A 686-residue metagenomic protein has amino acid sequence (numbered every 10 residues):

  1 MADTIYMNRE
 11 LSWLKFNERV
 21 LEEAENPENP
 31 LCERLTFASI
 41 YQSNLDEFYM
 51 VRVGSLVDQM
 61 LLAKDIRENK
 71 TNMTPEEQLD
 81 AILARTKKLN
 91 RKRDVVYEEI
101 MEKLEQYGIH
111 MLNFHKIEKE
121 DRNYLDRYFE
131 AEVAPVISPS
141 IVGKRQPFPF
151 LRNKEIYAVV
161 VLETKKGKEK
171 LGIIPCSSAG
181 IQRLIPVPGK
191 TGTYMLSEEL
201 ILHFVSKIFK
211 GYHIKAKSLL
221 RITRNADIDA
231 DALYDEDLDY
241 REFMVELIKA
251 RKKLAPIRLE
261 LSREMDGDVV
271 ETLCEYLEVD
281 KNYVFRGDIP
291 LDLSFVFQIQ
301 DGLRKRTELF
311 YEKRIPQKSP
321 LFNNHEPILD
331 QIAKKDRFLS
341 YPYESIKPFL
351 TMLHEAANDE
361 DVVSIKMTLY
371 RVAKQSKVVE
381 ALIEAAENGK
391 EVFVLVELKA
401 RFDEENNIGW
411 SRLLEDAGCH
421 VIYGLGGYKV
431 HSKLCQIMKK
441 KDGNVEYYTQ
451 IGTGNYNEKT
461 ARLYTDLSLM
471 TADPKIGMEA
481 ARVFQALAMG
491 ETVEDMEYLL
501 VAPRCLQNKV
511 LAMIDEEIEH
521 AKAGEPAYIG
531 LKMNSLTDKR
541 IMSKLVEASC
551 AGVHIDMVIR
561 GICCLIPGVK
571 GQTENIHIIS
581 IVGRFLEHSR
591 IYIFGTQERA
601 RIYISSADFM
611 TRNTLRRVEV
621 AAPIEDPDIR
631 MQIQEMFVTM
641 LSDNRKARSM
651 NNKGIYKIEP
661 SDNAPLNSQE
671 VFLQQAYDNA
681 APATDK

Functional and structural regions predicted by a protein language model:
M1-I529, E547, A551, C563-E587 (+1 more regions): N-terminal localization/anchoring segments of enzymes in phospholipid and broader phosphate metabolism
H554-V558: Hydrophobic alpha/beta core scaffold segments
